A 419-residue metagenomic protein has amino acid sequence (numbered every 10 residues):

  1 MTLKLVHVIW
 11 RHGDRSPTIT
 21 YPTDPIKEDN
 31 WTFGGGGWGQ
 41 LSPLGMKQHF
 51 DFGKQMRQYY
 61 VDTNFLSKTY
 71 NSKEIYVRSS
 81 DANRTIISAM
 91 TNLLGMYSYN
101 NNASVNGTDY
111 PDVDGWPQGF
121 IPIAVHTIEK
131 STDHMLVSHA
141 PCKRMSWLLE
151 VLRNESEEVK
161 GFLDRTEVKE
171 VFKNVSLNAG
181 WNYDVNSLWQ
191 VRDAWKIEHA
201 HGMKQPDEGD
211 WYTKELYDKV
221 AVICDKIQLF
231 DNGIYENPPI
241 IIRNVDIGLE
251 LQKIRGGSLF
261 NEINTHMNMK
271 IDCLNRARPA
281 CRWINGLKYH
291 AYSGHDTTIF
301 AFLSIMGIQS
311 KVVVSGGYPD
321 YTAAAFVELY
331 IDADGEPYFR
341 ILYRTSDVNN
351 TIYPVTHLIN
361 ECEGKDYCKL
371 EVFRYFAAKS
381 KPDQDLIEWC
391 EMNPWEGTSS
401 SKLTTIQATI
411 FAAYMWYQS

Functional and structural regions predicted by a protein language model:
M1-Y76, S80-S399, L403-T404: Signature for phosphate-centric chemistry
S400-S419: Cleavable C-terminal sorting propeptides in eukaryotic secreted/cell-surface proteins
